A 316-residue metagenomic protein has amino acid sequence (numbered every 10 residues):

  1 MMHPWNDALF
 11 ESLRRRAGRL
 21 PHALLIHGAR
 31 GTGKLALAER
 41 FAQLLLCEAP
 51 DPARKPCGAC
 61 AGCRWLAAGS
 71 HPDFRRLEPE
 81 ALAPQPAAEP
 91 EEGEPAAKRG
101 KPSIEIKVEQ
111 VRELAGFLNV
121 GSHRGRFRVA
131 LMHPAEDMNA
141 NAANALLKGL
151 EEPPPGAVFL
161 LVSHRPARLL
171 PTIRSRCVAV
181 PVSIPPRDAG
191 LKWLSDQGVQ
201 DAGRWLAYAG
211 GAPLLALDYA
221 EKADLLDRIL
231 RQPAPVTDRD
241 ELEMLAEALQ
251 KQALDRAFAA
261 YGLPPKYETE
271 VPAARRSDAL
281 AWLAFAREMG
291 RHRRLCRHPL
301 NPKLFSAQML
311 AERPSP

Functional and structural regions predicted by a protein language model:
M1-L44, A53, P155-V158, H164-P316: Charged, glycine-rich active-site and insertion segments that engage polyanionic ligands
M1-N141: Clamp-loader machinery-focused feature within the broader ASCE/P-loop NTPase space
A68, E152, V199: Arginine/glycine-rich "motif VI" loop of SF2 helicases in the C-terminal RecA-like domain
L77, L131-P134, L160-V162, P181-S183: Conserved beta-strand segments of the P-loop GTPase G domain that flank and frequently precede/overlap
G116, K148, S175: Conserved adenine-binding aromatic site and its adjacent loop/helix in ATP-hydrolyzing domains
N119, N144-V158: Conserved catalytic/switch belt of AAA+ P-loop NTPases
R124-V129, P154-L160: Loop/turn-to-beta-strand initiation segments
A140-N144, K303: Conserved strand-to-helix beginnings and helix N-cap segments that scaffold or border functional pockets
